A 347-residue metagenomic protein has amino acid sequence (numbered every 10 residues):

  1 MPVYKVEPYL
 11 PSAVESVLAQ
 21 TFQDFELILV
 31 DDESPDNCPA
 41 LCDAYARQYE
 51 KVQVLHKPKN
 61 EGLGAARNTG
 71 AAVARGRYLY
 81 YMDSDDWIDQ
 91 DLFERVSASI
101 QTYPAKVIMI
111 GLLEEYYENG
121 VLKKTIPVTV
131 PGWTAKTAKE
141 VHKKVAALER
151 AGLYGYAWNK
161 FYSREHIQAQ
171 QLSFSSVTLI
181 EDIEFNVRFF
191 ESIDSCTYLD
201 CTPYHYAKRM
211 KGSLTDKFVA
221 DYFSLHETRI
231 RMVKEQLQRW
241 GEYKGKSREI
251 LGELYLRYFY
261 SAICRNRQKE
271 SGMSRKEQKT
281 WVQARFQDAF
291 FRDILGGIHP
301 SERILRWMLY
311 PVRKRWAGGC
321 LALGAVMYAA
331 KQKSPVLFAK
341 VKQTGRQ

Functional and structural regions predicted by a protein language model:
K5-A19: Short, well-formed alpha-helical segments that are part of the catalytic scaffolds of diverse glycosyltransferases
Y9-P11, D36-Y45, W87, D91: Acidic helix N-cap motif at the loop->helix transition within catalytic regions of sugar-transfer enzymes
S16, D31-L41, K59: A conserved acidic beta->alpha catalytic loop
K57-A74: Glycine-rich, basic loop-to-helix element that forms the pyrophosphate-binding segment of sugar-nucleotide handling
L63-G64, S84-L199, Y204-D221: Donor-binding/catalytic cores of nucleotide-activated saccharide and glycerol-phosphate transferases/polymerases
L79: Short aromatic/hydrophobic "clamp" motif used to bind/position activated sugar donors
C201-M210, D216-E242, Y258-D293: Catalytic core of nucleotide-sugar-dependent glycosyltransferases
Q268-Q347: Membrane-interface aromatic/basic loop that binds lipid-linked glycans or pyrophosphate carriers, typified by
